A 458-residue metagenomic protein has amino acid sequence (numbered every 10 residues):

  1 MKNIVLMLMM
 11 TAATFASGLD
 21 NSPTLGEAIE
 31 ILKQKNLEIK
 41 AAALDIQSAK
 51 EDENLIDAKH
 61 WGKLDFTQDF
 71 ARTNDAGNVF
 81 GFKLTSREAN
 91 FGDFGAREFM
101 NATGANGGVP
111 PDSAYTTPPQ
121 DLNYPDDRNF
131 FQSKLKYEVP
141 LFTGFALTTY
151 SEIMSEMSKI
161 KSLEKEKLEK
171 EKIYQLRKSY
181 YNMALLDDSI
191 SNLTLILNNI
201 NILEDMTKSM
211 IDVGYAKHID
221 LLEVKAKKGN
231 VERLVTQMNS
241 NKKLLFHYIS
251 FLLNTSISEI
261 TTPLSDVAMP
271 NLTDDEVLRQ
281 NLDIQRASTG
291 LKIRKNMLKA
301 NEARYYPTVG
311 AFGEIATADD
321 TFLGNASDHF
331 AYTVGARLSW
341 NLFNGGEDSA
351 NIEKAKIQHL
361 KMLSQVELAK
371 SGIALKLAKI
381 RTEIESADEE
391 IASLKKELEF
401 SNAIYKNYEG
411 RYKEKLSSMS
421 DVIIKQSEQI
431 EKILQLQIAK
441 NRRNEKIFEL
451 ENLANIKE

Functional and structural regions predicted by a protein language model:
I4-A12: Sec-dependent N-terminal signal peptides
A16-N78, L141, Y215-K217, S250-M297 (+4 more regions): Bacterial Sec-pathway N-terminal export signals of envelope proteins
P23-E27, E51-E53, L163-Q280, I380-E383 (+4 more regions): Periplasmic alpha-helical coiled-coil/stalk elements that build and connect Gram-negative outer-membrane
K40, L64-N78, Q120-R128, E138-K167 (+4 more regions): Small/polar (Gly/Ser/Thr/Ala-rich) solvent-exposed segments that form structured loops/beta-strands/short helices used
A41-I56, L168, K172-S191, S209 (+5 more regions): Amphipathic alpha-helical coiled-coil segments
L84-P125: Flexible glycine-rich, low-complexity coil/linker segments exposed to the extracellular/periplasmic environment
F130-Q132, K178, E223, S288 (+2 more regions): Transmembrane beta-barrel architecture of outer-membrane proteins
K134-K136, Y180, G335-R337, R381: Membrane-embedded beta-strand positions in outer-membrane beta-barrel channels/transporters
